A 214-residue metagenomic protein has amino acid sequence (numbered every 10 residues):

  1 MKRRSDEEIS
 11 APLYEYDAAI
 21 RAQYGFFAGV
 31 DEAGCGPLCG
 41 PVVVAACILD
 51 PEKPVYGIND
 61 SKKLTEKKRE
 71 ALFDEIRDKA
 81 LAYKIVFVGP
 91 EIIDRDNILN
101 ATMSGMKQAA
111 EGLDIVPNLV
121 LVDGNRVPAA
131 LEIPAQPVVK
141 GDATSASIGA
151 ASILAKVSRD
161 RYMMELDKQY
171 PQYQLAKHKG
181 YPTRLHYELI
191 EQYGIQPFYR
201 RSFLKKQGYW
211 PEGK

Functional and structural regions predicted by a protein language model:
M1-K214: RNase H-like, Mg2+-dependent phosphodiesterase core, and more generally RNA phosphate-backbone-engaging helix-loop
